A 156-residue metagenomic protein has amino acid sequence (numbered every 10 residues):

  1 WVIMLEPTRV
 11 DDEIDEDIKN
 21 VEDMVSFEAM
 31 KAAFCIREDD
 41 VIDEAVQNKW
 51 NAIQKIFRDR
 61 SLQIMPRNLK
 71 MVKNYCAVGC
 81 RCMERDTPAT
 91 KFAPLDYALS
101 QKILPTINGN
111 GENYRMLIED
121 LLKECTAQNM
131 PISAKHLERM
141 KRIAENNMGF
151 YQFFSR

Functional and structural regions predicted by a protein language model:
W1-R156: C-terminal regulatory/interaction module of P-loop NTP-utilizing enzymes
